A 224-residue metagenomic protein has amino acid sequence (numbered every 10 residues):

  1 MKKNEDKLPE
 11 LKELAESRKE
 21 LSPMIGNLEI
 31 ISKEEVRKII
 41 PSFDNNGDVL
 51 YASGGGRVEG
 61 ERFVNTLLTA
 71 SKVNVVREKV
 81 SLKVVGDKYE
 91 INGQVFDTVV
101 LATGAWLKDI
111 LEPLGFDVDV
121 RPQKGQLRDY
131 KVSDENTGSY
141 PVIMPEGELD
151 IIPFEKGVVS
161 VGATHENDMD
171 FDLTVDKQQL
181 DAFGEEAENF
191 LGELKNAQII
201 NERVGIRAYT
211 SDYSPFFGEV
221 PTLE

Functional and structural regions predicted by a protein language model:
M1-I39: Dinucleotide-binding Rossmann-like beta1-alpha1 core, especially the glycine-rich loop that anchors the ADP
K7-L8, V58, L82, W106-D109 (+1 more regions): Glycine-rich nucleotide phosphate-binding loop and flanking beta-alpha elements of Rossmann-like dinucleotide-binding
L8-A15, K33, G60-V64, L180-G184 (+1 more regions): A general structural signal for well-ordered alpha-helical segments in protein cores
N27-A70, T164-M169, E224: Helix-loop-beta segment of a Rossmann-like dinucleotide-binding subdomain
S32-K33, V75-K79, N201-R203: Short loop/edge segments at beta-strand edges and connector loops that shape dinucleotide/nucleotide cofactor-binding
G56, V75-E90: A conserved short coil-to-beta-strand element within the FAD-binding core of flavoproteins
N92-T98: Core beta-strand elements of the Rossmann-like FAD/NAD(P) dinucleotide-binding domain in flavoenzyme oxidoreductases
T103-L223: Active-site substrate-recognition segment that forms the wall of the catalytic cavity or substrate channel
